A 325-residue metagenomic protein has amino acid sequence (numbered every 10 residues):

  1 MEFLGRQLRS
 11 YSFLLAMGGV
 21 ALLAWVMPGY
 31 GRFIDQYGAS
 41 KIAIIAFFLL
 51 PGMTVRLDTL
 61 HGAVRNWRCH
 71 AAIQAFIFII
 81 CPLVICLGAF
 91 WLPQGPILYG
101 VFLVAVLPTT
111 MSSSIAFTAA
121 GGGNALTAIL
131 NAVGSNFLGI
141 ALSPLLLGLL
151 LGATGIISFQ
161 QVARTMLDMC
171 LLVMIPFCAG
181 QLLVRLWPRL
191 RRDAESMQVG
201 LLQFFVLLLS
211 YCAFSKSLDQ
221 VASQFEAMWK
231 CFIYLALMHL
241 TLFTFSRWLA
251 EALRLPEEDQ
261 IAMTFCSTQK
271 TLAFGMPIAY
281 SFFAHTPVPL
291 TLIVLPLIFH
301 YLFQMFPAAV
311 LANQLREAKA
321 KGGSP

Functional and structural regions predicted by a protein language model:
M1-P325: Alpha-helical transmembrane segments of multi-pass small-molecule/ion transporters
